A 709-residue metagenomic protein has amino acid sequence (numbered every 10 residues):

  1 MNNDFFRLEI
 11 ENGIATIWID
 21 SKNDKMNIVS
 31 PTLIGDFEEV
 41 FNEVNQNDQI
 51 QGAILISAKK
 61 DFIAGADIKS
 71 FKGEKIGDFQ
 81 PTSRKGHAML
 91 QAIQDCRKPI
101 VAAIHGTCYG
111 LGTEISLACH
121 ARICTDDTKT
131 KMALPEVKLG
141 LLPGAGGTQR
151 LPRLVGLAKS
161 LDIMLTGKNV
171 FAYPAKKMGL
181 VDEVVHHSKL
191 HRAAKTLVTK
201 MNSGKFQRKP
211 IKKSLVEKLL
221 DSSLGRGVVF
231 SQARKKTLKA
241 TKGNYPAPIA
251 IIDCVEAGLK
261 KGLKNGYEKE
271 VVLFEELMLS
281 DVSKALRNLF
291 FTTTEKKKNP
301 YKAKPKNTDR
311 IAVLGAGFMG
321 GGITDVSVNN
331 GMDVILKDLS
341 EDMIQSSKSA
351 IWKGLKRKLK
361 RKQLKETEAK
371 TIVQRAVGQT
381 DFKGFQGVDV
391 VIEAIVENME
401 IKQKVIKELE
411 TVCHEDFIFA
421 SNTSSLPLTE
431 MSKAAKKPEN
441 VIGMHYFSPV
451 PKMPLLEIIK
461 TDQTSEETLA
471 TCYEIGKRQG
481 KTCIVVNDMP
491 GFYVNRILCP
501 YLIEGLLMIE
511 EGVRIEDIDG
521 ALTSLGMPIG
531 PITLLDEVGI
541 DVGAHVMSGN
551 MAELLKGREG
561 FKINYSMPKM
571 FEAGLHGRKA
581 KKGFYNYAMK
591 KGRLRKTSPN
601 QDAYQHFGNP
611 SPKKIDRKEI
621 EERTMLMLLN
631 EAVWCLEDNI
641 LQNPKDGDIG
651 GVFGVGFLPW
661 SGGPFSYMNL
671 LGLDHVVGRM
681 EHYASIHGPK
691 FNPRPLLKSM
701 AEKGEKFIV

Functional and structural regions predicted by a protein language model:
M1-I56, G77, Q91: Conserved CoA-thioester-binding segment of acyl-CoA-metabolizing enzymes
F6, D20, G73-I76, Q80-K85 (+5 more regions): N-terminal glycine-rich phosphate-binding loop for ADP-containing cofactors
G106-G112: Gly/Ser-rich catalytic serine loop of serine hydrolases
D126-K131: Short glycine-rich donor-binding/catalytic loop of glycosyltransferases that coordinates the nucleotide-sugar
